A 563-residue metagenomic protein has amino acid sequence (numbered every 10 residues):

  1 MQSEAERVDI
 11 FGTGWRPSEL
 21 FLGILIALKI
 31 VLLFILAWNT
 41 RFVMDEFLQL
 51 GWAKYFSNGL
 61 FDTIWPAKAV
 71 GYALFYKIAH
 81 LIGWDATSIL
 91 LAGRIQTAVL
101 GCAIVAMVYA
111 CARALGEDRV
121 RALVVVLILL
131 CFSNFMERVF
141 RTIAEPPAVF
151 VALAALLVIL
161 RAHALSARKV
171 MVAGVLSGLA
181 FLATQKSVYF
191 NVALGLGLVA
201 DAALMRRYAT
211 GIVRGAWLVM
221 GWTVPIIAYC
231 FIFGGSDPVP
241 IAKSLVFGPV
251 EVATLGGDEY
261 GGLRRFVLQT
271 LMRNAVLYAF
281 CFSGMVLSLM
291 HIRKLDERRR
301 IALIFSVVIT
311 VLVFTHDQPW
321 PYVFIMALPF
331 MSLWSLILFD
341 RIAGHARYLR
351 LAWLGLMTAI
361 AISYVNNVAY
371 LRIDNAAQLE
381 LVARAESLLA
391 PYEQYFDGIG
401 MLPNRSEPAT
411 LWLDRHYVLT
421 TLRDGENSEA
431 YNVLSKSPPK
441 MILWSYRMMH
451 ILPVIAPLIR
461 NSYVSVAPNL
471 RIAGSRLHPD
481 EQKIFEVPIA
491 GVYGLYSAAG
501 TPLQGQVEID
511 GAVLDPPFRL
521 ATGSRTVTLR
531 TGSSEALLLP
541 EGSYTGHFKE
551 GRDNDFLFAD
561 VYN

Functional and structural regions predicted by a protein language model:
S3-I10, F190-T223, L287-L295, L333 (+1 more regions): Perimembrane helix-loop-helix junctions
G23-A27, I95-G116, C131, A154: Transmembrane-helix motifs of polytopic, lipid-linked glycan transferases
A106, M272-E297, L303-T310: Hydrophobic, aromatic-rich transmembrane alpha-helices and their immediate juxtamembrane boundary segments
R113-R119, L153-V172, A202-R206, F282-R298 (+1 more regions): Membrane-interface transmembrane helices that cradle and orient dolichyl/undecaprenyl
V126, V158, K169-Q185, N191-L196 (+3 more regions): Membrane-interface alpha helices of multi-pass inner-membrane proteins
E137-P147, W320-P321: Short acidic/glycine- and proline-prone juxtamembrane loop motifs at membrane-interface regions of multi-pass membrane
K186-S187, A361-Q482, T501-S524: Extracytoplasmic
I212-T254, V276, T315: Membrane-lumen/periplasm interface segments of specific transmembrane helices in polyprenyl phosphate-linked
